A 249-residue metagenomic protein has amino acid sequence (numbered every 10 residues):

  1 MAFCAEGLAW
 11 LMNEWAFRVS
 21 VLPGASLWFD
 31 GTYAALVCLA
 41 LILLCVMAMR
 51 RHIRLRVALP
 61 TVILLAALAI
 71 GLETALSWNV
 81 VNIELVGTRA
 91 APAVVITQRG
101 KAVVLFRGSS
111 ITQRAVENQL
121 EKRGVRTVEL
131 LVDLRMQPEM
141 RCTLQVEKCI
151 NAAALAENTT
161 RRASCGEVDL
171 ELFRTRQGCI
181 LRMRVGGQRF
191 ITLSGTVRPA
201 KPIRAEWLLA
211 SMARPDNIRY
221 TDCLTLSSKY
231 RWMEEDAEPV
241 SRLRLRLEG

Functional and structural regions predicted by a protein language model:
M1-L85: Transmembrane helix-bundle segments that form internal channels/tunnels in multi-pass membrane proteins, characterized
V80-E117, R162-A163, D169-K201, W207: Conserved beta-strand hairpin/beta-sheet module of binuclear metal-dependent hydrolase folds, prominently
R99-V103, G108-N151, V197-L224: Active-site metal-binding motif and surrounding structural segment of the metallo-beta-lactamase
V146-R174, D216-G249: Binuclear metal-ion centers of metallo-dependent hydrolases, dominated by the metallo-beta-lactamase
